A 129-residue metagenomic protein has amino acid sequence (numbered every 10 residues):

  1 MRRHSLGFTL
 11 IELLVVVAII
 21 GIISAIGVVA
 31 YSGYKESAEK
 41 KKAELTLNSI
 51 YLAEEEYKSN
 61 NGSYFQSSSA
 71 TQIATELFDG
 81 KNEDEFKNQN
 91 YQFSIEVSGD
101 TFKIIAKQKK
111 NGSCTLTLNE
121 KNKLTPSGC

Functional and structural regions predicted by a protein language model:
M1-Y31, K35: N-terminal single-pass transmembrane signal-anchor helix
F8, K40, I50-Y51: Residue-level recognition of hydrophobic positions within alpha-helical transmembrane segments
V15, K42, T46-S49, C114: A generic structural signal for ordered secondary structure
A30-L47: Aliphatic-rich helix starts adjacent to a transmembrane/signal segment
T46-N61: N-terminal alpha-helical signal peptides/signal-anchor transmembrane segments
K58-C129: Periplasmic/extracellular, small/polar-rich flexible segments of pilin-like filament-forming proteins
